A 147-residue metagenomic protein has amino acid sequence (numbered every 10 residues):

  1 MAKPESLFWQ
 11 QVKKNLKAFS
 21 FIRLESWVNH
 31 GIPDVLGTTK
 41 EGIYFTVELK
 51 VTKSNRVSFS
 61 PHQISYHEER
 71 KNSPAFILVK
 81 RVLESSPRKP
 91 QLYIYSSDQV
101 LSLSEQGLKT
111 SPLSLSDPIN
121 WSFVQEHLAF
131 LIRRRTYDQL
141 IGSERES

Functional and structural regions predicted by a protein language model:
M1-S26, K40, E144: Acidic-basic catalytic patches of nuclease active cores, encompassing PD-(D/E)XK and other metal-cofactor nuclease
N15, Q99, E105-G107: Structured catalytic cores of enzymes that bind and process phosphorylated ligands/cofactors
L24-E25, F76, L108-L115: Ferredoxin-like alpha/beta domains used as RNA- or RNAP-binding modules
G31: Beta-rich catalytic cores
V35-G37, I43-K53: Conserved catalytic cores of phosphodiester-cleaving nucleases, focusing on short active-site segments
K53-R70: Mg2+/Mn2+-dependent nuclease catalytic core
R70-S102: Nucleic-acid nuclease catalytic cores
T110-S147: Charged phosphate-binding loop/patch that engages nucleotide di/tri-phosphates or the phosphate backbone of nucleic
